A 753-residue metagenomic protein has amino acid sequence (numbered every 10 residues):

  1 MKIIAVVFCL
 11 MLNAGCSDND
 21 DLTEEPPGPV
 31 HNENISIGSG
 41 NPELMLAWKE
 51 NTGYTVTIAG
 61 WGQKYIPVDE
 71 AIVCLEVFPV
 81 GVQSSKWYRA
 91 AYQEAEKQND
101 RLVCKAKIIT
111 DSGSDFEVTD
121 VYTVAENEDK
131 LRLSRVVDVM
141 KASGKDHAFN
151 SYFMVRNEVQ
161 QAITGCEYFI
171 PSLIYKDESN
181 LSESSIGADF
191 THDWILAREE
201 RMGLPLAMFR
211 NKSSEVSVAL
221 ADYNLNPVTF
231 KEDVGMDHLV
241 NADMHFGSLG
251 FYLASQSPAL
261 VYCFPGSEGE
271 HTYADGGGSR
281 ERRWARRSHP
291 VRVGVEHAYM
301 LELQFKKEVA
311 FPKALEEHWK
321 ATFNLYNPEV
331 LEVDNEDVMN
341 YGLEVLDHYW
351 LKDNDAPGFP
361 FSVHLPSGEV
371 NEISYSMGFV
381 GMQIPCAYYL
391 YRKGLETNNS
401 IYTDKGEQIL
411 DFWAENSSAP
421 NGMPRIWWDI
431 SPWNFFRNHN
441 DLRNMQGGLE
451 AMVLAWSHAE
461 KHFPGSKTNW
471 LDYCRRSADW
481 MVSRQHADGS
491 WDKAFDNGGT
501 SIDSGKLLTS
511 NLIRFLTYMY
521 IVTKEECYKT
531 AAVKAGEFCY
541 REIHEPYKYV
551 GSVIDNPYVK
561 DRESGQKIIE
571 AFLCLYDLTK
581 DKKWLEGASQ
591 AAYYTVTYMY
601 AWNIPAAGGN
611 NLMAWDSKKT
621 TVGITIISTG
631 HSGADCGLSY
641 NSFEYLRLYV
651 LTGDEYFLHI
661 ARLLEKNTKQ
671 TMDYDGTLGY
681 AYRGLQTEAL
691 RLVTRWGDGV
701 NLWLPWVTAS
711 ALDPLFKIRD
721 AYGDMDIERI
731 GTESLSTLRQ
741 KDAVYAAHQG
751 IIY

Functional and structural regions predicted by a protein language model:
I3-L12: Sec-dependent N-terminal signal peptides
G15-V30: Bacterial Sec-dependent N-terminal signal peptides
G28-P29, I35-G38, L44-K49, K86-N99 (+4 more regions): Short, exposed beta-strand/loop patches in secreted or surface proteins that constitute
P42, A47-W61, M481-D488, Y576: Short beta-strand segments and strand-loop junctions that repeat across beta-rich extracellular domains
T57-F116, V121-V293: Beta-strand/loop-rich accessory regions of lumenal/periplasmic or secreted enzymes, predominantly carbohydrate-active
T110, S134, I195, P205 (+5 more regions): Glycan-recognition and catalytic cores of secretory/periplasmic carbohydrate-active enzymes
L303-K307: Short, charged beta-turn/beta-strand-edge "cap" motif at the junction between a beta-strand and an adjacent loop
